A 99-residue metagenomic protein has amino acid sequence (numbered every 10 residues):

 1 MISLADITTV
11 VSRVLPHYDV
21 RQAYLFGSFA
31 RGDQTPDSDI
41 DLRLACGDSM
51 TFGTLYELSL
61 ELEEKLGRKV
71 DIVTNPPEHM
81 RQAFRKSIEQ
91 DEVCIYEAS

Functional and structural regions predicted by a protein language model:
M1-Y24, A30-P36, G47-S99: Catalytic core of pol beta-like nucleotidyltransferases
D41-L44: Short beta-strand->loop micro-motif that forms the acidic, two-metal-ion catalytic signature in nucleotide-processing
